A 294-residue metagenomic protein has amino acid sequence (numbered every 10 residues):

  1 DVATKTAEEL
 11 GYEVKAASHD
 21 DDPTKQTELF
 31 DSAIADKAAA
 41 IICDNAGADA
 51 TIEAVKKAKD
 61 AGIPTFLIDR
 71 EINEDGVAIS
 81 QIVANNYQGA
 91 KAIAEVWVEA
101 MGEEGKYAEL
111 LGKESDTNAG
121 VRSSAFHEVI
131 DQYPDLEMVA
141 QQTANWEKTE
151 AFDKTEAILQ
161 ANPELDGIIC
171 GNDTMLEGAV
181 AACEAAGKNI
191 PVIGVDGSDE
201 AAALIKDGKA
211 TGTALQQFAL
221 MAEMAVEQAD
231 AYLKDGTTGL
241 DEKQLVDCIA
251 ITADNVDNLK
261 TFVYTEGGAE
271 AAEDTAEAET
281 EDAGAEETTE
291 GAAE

Functional and structural regions predicted by a protein language model:
D1-E294: A residue-level marker of the well-folded mature domains of exported/periplasmic proteins
